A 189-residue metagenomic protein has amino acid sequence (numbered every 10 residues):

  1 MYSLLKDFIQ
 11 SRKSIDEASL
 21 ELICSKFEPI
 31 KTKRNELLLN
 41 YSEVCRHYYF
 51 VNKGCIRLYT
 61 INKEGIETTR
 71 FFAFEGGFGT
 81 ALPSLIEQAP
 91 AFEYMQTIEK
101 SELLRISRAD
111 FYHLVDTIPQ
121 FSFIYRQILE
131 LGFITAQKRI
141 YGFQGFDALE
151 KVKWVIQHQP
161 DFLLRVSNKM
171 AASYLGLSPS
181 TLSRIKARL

Functional and structural regions predicted by a protein language model:
M1-E28: Cyclic nucleotide-binding regulatory module and flanking cytosolic helices
E28, L37, C55-T60, F78 (+1 more regions): Short beta-strand segments in beta-sandwich/barrel cores
P29-I30, R46-V51, R70-F71, Y174: His/acidic/aromatic-lined binding-pocket segments of jelly-roll/cupin-type domains and related regulatory beta-sandwich
N35, R46, F50-R57, E75-G76: Glycine- and acidic-residue-biased ligand/ion/polar-headgroup-sensing regions
L38-E43: Short phosphate-coordinating micro-motif centered on Lys-Gly-acidic
T69-Q127: Cyclic-nucleotide recognition modules
T117-R126, E130-A136, Q144-G145, L149 (+1 more regions): Alpha-helical bundle regulatory/interaction domains
F146-L189: Phosphate-/nucleic-acid-contacting segments
